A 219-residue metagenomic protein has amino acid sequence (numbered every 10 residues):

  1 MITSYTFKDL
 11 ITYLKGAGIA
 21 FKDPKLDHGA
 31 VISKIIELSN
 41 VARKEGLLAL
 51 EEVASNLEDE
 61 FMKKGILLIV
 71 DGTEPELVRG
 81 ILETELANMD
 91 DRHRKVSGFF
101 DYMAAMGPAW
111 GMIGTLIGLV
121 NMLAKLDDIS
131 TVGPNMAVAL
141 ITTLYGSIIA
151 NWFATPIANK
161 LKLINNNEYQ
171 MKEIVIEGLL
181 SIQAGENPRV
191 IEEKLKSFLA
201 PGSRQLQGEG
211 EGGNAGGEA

Functional and structural regions predicted by a protein language model:
M1-V96, E168-A219: Large intracellular
E85-I164: Helix-termination/interfacial motifs at the ends of transmembrane alpha-helices
